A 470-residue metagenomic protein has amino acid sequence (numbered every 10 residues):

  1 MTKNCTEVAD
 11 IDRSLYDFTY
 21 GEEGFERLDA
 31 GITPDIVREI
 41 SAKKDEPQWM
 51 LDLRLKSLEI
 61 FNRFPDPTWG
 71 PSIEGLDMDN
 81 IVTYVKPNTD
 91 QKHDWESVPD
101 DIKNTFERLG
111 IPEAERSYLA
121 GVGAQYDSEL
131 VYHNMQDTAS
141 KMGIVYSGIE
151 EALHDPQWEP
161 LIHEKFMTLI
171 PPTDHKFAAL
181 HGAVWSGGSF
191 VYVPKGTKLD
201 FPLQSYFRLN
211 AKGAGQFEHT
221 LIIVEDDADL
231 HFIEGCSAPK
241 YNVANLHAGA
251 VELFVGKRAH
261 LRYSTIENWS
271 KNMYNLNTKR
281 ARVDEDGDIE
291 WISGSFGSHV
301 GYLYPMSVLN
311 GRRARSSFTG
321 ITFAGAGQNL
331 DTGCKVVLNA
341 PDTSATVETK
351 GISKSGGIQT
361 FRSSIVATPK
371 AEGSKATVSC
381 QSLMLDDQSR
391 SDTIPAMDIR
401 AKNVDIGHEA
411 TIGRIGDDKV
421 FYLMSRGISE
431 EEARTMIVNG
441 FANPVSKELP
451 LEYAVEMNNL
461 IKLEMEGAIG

Functional and structural regions predicted by a protein language model:
T2-A250, F254, H260: Short, low-to-moderate order helix/coil transition modules at the start of elongated helical scaffolds
N62-P71, F441-L451: Short arginine-rich
N134, K141, V145-F421, S425-I428 (+1 more regions): Conserved beta-strand/loop scaffold segments within soluble protein domains that form the structured core and edges
